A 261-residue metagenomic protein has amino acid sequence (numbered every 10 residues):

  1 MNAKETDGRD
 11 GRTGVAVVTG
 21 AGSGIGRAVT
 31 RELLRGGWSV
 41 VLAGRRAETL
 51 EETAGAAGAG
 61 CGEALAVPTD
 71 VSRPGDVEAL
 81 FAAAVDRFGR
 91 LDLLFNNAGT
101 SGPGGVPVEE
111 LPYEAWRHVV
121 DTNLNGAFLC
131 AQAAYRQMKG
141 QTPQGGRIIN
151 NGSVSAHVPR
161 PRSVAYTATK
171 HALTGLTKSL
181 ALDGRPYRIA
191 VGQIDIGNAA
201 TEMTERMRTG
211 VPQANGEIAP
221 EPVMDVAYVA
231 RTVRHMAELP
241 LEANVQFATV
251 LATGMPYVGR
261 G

Functional and structural regions predicted by a protein language model:
G22-S23: Conserved glycine-rich cofactor-binding loop
W38-E52: Conserved glycine-rich Rossmann-like NAD(P)H-binding loop of the short-chain dehydrogenase/reductase
P68-L80, Y113: The beta1-alpha1 cofactor-binding region of Rossmann-like NAD(H)/NADP(H)-dependent oxidoreductases
G105-V108, P112-R117: Substrate-binding pocket helix/loop in short-chain dehydrogenase/reductase
A131, T169: Active-site helix of classical SDR
S153: Residue(s) in the substrate-gating loop at a strand-loop-helix junction that position the organic substrate next
Q193-I194, P212-V258: C-terminal helical subdomain
